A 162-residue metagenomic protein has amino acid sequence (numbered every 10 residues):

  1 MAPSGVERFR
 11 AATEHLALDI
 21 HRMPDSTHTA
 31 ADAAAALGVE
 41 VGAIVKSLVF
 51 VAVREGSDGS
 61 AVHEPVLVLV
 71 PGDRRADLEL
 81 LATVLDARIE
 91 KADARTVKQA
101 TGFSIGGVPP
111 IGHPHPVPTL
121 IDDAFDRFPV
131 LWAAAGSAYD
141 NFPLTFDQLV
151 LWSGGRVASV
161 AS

Functional and structural regions predicted by a protein language model:
M1-S162: Extended, low-hydrophobicity, polar/charged segments
